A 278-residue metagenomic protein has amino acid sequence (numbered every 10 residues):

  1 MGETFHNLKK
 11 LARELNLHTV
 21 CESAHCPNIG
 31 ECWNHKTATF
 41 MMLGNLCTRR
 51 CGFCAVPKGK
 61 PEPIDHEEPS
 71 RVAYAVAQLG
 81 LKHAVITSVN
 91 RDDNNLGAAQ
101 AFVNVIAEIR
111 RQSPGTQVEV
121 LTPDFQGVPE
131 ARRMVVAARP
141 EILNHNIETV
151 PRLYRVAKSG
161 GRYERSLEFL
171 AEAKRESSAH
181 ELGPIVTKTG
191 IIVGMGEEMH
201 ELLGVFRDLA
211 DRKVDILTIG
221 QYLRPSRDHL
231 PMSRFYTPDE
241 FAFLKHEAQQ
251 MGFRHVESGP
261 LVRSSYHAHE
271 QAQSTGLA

Functional and structural regions predicted by a protein language model:
M1-T39, S70-Y74, N104-G115, A137-A138 (+2 more regions): Auxiliary Fe-S-binding modules of radical SAM enzymes
E22, M42-L43, T87, L121 (+2 more regions): A secondary-structure boundary/capping signal
P27, T48, P151: Nucleotide phosphate-binding site architecture
E31-E68: Canonical Radical SAM [4Fe-4S] cluster-binding loop centered on the CxxxCxxC motif and its immediate flanking residues
N45, P123-Q126, G196: Short, surface-exposed acidic/glycine-rich loop or hinge patches that mediate macromolecular interfaces
L46, R50, A55, G80 (+4 more regions): Conserved functional loop/turn residues at catalytic and ligand-binding sites
R50, N94, L153, R227 (+1 more regions): Glycine/Thr-rich phosphate-binding loops of Rossmann-like dinucleotide-binding domains
A55-R71, Q78-E130, V135-A171, K188-T189 (+1 more regions): Core AdoMet radical
